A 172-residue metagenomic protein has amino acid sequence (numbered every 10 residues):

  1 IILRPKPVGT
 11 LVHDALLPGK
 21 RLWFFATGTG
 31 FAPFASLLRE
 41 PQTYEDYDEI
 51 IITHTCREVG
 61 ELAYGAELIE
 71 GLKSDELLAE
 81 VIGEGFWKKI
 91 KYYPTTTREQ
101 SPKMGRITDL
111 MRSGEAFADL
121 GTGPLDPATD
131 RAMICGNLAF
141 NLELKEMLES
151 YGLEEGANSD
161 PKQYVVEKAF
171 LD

Functional and structural regions predicted by a protein language model:
I1-W23, V165-D172: FAD-binding FR-type
H13-L16, T43, T122-L125: Glycine-rich helix-loop-beta junction characteristic of Rossmann-like nucleotide cofactor-binding loops
G19, T43-I50: Conserved S-adenosyl-L-methionine
L22-F25, M133: Conserved beta-strand elements of the Class I
T27-A32: Ser/Thr-glycine-rich phosphate-binding loops at phosphate-binding pockets of nucleotides, nucleotide cofactors
P33-E45: Histidine-anchored nucleotide/phosphate-binding helix
A35, I52-H54: Extended, folded domain segments that form the structural surfaces/walls around functional sites
T53, G60-D172: Reductase modules of NAD(P)H-dependent flavoproteins
